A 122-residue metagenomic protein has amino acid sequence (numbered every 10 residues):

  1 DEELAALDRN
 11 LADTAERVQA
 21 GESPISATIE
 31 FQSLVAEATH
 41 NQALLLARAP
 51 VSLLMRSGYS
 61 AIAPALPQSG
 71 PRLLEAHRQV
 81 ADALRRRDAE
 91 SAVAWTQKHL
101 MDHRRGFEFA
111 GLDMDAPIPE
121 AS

Functional and structural regions predicted by a protein language model:
L4, D8-R17, S26, E30-Q32 (+1 more regions): C-terminal all-alpha effector/ligand-binding and dimerization domain of prokaryotic HTH-type transcriptional repressors
V35: Short basic (Lys/Arg) and small-residue
A38-T39: Transmembrane helix irregularities
